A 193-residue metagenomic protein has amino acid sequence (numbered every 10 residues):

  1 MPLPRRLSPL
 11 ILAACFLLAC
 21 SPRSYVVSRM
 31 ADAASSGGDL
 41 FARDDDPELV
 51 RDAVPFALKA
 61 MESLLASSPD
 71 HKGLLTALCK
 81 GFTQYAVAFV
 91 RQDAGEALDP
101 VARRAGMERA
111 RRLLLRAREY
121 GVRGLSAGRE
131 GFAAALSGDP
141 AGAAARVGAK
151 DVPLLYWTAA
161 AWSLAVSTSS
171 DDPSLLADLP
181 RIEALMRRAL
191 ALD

Functional and structural regions predicted by a protein language model:
M1-I11: Bacterial N-terminal signal peptides that target proteins for export
L17-A19: C-terminal motif of bacterial Sec signal peptides marking the signal peptidase cleavage site
S21-S24: Bacterial signal peptide processing site
A31-S63, S67-D70, L74, G81-R188: Short coil/linker segments at helix-helix boundaries
A189-D193: Ligand-binding pocket scaffold of soluble enzyme catalytic domains
